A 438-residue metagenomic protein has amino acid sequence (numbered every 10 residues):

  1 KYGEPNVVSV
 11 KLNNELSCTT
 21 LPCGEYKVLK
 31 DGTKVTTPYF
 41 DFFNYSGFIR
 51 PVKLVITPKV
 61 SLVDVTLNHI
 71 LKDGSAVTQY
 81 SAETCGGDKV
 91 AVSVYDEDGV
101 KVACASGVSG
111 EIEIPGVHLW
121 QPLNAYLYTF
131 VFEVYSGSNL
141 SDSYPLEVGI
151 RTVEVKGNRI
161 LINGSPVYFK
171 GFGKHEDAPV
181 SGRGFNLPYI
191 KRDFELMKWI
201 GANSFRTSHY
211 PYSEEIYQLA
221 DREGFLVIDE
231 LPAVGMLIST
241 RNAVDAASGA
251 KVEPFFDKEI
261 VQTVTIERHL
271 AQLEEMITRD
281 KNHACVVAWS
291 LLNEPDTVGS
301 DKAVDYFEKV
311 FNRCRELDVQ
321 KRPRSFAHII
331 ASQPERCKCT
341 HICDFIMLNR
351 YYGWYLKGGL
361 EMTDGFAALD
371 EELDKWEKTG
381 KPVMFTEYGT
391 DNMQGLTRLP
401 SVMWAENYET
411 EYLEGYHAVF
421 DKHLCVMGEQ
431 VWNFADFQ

Functional and structural regions predicted by a protein language model:
K1-V227, Q272, T278, C285-S290 (+5 more regions): Secreted/periplasmic carbohydrate-active enzymes, especially glycoside hydrolases
S17-T19, K101, E176, S213-E215 (+6 more regions): Flexible loop/turn segments at secondary-structure boundaries
T19-C23, G182-G184, S239-T240, D301 (+2 more regions): Short, solvent-exposed loop/turn and secondary-structure capping segments
Y26-K27, E223-F225, V244-E253, T340-F345 (+1 more regions): Short, hinge-like loop/turn segments at secondary-structure boundaries
G32-T33, F40-G47, L54, K59-V60 (+4 more regions): Substrate-binding clefts and catalytic carboxylate motifs of secreted carbohydrate-active enzymes
K170-H175, R183, E230-T263, E267 (+4 more regions): Aromatic- and acidic-residue-enriched carbohydrate-binding clefts of CAZyme catalytic domains
G224-L226, P232, K321-P323, P382: Proline-centered loop/turn at the N-terminus of a beta-strand
F256-T265, S290-L317: Active-site cleft segment of glycoside hydrolase catalytic domains centered on the general acid/base Glu
